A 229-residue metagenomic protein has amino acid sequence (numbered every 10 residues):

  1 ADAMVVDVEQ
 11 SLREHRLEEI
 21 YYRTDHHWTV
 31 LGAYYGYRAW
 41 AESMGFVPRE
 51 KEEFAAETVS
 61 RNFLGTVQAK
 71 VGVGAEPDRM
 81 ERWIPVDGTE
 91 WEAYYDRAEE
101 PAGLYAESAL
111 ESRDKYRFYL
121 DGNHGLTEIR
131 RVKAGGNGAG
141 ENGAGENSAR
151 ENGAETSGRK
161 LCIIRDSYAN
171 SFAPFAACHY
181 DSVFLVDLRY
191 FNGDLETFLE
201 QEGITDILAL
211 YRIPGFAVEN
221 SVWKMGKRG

Functional and structural regions predicted by a protein language model:
A1-G229: Extracellular glycan-modifying ectodomains
